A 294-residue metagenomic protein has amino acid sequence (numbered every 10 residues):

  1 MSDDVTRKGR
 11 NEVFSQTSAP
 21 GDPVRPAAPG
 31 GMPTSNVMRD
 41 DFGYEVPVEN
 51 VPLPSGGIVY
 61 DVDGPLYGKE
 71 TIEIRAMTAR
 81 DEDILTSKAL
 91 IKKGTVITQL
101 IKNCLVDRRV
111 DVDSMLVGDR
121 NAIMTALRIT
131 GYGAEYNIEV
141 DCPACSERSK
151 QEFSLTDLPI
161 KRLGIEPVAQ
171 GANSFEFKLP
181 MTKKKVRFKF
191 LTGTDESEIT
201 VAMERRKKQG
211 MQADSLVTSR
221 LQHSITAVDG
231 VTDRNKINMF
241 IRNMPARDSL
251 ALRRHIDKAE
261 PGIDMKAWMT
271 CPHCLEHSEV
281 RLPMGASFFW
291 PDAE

Functional and structural regions predicted by a protein language model:
S2-E294: Long C-terminal interaction/binding lobes of large macromolecular proteins
